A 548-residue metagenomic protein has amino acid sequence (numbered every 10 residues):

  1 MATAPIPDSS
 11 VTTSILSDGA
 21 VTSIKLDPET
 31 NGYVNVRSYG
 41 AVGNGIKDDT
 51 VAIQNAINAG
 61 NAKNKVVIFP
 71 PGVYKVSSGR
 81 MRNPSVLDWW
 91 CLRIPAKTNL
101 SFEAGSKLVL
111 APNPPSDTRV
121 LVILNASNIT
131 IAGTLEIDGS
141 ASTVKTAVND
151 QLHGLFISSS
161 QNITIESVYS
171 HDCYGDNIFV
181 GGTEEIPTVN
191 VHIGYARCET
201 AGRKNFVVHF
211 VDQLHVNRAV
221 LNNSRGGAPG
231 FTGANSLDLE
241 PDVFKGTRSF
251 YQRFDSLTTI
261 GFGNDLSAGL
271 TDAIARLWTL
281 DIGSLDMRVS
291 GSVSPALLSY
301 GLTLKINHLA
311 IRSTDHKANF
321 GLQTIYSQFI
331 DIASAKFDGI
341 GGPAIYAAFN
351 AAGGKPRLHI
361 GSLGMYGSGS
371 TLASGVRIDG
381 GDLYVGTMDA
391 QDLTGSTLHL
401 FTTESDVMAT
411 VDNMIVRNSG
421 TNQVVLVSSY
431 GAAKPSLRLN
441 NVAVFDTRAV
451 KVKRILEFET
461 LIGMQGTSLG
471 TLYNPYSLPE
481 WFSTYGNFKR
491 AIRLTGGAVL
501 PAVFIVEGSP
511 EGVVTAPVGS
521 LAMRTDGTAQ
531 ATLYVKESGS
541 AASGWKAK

Functional and structural regions predicted by a protein language model:
M1-D49, V499, M523: Fibrous stalk/shaft segments of extracellular and virion attachment machinery
S23-D27, N31, A522-K548: Short, surface-exposed terminal/edge motifs of secreted or surface/virion proteins that either
V36-P70: Acidic Gly/Asp/Thr-rich repetitive segments characteristic of extracellular carbohydrate-active and adhesion proteins
I53-N58, G470, V513-E537: Short hydrophobic/aromatic-rich beta-strand motifs
Q54-A62, K75-S101, V109-A132, S140-N162 (+6 more regions): Extracellular beta-strand-rich solenoid/capping regions of secreted or surface-exposed proteins that bind or remodel
F69, L100-E103, I129-G133, I163-E166 (+12 more regions): All-beta strand scaffolds that present successive hydrophobic residues in beta-strands
S78-G79, L110-T118, S140-V148, H153 (+13 more regions): Short glycine/acidic-rich loop motifs that flank beta-strands on beta-rich extracellular proteins
R493-T528, A547-K548: Extracellular/surface-exposed low-complexity repeats and stalk/linker segments enriched in Gly/Pro and small polar
